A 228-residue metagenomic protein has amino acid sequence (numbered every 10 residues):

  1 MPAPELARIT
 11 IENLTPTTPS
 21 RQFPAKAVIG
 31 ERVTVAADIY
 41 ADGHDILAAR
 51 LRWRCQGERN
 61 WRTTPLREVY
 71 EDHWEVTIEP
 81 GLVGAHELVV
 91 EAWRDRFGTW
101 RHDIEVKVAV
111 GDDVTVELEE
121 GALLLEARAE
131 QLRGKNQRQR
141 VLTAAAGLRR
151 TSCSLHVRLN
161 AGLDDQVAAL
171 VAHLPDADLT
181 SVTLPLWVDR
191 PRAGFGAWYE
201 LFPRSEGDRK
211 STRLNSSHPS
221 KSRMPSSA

Functional and structural regions predicted by a protein language model:
M1-D42, T99-L132: Non-catalytic, glycine-rich low-complexity segments
A36-I39, H44-R54, H86, V90: Beta-strand-rich binding/interaction modules
A48-H73: Solvent-exposed beta-strand/loop surfaces of large extracellular or lumenal domains
P65-E120, L124-T180: Extended acidic/polar, glycine-enriched regions that form or flank non-catalytic beta-rich accessory modules
D176-G194: N-terminal carbohydrate-binding accessory modules
F202-S211: The substrate-binding groove and active-site-proximal loops of carbohydrate-active enzymes, especially glycoside
T212-S216: Conserved small/polar residues in nucleotide/adenosyl-binding loops
